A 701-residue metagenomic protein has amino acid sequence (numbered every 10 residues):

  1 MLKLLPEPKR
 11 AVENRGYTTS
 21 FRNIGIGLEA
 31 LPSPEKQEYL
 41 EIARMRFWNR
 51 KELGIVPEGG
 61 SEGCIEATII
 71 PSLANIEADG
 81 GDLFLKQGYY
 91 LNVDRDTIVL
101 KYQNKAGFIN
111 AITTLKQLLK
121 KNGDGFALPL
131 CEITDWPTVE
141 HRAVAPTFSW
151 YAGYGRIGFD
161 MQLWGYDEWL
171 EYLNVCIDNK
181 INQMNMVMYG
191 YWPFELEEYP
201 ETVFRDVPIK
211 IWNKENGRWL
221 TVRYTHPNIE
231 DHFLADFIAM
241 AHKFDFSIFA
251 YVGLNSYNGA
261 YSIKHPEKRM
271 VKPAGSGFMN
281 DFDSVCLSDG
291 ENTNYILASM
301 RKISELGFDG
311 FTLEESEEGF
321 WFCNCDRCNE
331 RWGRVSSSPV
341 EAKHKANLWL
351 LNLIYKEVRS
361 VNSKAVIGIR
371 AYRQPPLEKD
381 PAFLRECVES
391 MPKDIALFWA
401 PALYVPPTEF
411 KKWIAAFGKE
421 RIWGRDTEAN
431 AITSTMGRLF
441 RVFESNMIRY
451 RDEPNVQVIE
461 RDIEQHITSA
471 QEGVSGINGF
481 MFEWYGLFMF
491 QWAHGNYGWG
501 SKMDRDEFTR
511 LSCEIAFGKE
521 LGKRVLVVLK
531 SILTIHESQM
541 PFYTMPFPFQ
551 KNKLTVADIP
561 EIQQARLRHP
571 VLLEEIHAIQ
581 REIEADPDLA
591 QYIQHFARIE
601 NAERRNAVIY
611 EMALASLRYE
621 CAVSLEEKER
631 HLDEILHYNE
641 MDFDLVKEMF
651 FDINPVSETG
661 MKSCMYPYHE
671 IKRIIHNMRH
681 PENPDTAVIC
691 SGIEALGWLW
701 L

Functional and structural regions predicted by a protein language model:
M1-R22, E29-S33, G60-S61, R301 (+1 more regions): Substrate-binding groove of N-acetylhexosamine-processing glycoside hydrolases
L2-G16, G25, S33-E35, A78-D309 (+4 more regions): Feature activates predominantly on carbohydrate-active enzymes
S20-K51: Short, charged N-terminal beta->alpha structural module
G25-I26, G54-L83, K101: Short, well-ordered secondary-structure micro-motifs within conserved domains or adaptor modules
W150, G190-W192, V252-S256, E317-G319 (+4 more regions): Active-site-proximal loop/turn and secondary-structure-junction residues that shape catalytic pockets, frequently
Y261, H265-E267, E314-C328, A590 (+1 more regions): Active-site-proximal, well-structured secondary-structure segments within enzyme catalytic domains
V285-D289, E315-E357: Active-site cleft segment of glycoside hydrolase catalytic domains centered on the general acid/base Glu
